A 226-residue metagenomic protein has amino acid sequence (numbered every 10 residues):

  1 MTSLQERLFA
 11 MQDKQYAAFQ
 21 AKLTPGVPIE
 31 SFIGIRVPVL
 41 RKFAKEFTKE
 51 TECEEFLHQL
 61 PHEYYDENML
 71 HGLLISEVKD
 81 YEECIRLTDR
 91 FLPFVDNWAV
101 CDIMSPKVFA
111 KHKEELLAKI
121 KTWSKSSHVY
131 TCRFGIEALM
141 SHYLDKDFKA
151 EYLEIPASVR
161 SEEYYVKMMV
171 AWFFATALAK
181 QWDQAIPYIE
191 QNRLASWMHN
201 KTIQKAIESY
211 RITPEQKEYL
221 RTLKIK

Functional and structural regions predicted by a protein language model:
M1-K226: Alpha-helical scaffold domains
